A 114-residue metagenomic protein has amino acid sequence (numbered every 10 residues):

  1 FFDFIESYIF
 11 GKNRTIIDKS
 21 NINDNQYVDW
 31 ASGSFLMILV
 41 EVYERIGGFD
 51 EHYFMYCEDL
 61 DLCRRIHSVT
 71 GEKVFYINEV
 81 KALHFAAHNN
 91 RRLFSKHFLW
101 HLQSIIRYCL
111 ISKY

Functional and structural regions predicted by a protein language model:
F1-D3, A31, F98-L102: A structural signal for well-ordered alpha-helical scaffolds and beta->alpha junctions
F1-I5, L39, I105: Generic structural signal for conserved hydrophobic packing positions in ordered secondary structure
F1-V28: Short, flexible, basic/aromatic active-site loop/helix in glycosyltransferases
I5, I9, R14, H52 (+3 more regions): Hydrophobic transmembrane alpha-helix bundles
N21-N23, D29-G47, H52-V80: A short, conserved alpha-helix in the catalytic core of glycosyltransferases
V28-D29, R91: Residues at structural and domain junctions
D61-Y114: Active-site-adjacent helix/loop segment of glycosyltransferases that harbors family-specific signature motifs
